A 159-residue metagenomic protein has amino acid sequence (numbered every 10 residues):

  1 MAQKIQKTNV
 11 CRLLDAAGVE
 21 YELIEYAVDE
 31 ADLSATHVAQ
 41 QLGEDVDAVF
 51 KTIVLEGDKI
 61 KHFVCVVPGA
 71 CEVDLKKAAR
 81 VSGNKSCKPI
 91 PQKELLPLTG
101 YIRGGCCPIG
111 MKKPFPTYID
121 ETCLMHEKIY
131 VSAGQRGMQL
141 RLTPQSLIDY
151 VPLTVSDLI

Functional and structural regions predicted by a protein language model:
M1-I159: Extended, low-hydrophobicity, polar/charged segments
